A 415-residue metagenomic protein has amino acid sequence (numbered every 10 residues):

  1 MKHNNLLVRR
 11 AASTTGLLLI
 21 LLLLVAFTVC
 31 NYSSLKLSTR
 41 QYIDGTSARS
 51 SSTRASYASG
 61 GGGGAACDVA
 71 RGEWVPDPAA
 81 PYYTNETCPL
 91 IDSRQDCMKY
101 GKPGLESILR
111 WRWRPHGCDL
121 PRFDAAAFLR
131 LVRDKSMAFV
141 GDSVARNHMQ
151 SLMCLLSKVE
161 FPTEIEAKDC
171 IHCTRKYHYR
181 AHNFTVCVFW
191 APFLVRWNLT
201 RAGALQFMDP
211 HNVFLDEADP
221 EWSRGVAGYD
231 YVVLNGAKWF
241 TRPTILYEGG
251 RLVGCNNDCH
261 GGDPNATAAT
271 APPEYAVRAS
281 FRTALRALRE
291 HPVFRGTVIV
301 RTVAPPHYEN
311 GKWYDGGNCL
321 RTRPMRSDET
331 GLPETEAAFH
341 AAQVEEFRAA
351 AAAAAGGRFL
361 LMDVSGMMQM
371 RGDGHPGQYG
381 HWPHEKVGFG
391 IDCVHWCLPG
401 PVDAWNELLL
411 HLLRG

Functional and structural regions predicted by a protein language model:
K2-G415: A compositional signature for long Ser/Thr(±Pro)-rich, low-complexity
